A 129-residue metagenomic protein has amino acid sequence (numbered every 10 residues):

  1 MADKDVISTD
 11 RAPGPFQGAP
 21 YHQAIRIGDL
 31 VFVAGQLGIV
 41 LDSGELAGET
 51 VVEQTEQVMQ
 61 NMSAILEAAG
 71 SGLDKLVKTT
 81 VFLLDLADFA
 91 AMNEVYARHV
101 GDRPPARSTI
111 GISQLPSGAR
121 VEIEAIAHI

Functional and structural regions predicted by a protein language model:
M1-Q60, A64-D74, L83-I129: N-terminal presequence-like segments and the immediate start of the first folded domain
